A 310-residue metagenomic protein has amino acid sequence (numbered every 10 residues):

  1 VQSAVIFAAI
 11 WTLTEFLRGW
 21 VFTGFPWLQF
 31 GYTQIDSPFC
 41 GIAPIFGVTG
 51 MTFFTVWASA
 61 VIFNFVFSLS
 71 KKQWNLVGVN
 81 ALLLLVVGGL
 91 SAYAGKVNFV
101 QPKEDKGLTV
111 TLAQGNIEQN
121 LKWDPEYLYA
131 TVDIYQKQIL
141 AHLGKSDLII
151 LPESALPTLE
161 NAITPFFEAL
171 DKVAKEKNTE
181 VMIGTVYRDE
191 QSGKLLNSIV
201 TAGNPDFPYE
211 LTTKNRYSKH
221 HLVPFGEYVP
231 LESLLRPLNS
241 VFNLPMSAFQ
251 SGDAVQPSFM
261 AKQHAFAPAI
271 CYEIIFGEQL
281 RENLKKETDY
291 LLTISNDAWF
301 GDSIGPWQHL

Functional and structural regions predicted by a protein language model:
V1-Q2, S68-V79, V100-K103, E190-G193 (+2 more regions): Short, glycine- and charge-enriched coil/turn segments that flank and shape catalytic ligand pockets
V1-V97, D302: Membrane-embedded alpha-helical bundles of multi-pass enzymes that act on lipidic or dolichyl-linked glycan substrates
W11, F16, V48, I117-E118 (+3 more regions): Short acidic/polar capping segments at secondary-structure boundaries
F22, F54, L121-W123, E160 (+2 more regions): Active-site-proximal flexible loops/turns
F22-F25, E104, S192-L195: Short glycine/proline-enriched turns and hinge-like loops at secondary-structure junctions
F30, A113, Y217: Hydrophobic residues at beta-strand termini and immediately following loops that shape nucleotide-binding pockets
T33-F39, L84-L151, N161-K172: Membrane-interface segments at or immediately adjacent to transmembrane helices that form the boundary between
A130-D133, G144, L148-L310: Solvent-exposed soluble domains appended to multi-pass membrane proteins
